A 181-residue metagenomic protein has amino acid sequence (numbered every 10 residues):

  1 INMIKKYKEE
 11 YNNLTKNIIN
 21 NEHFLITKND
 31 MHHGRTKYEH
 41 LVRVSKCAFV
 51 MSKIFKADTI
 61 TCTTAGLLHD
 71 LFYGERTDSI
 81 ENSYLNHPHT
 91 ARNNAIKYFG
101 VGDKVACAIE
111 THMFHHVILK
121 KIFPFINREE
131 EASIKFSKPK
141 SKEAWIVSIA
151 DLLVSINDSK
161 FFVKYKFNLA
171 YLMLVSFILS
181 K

Functional and structural regions predicted by a protein language model:
I1-K181: Metal-dependent phosphohydrolase cores
